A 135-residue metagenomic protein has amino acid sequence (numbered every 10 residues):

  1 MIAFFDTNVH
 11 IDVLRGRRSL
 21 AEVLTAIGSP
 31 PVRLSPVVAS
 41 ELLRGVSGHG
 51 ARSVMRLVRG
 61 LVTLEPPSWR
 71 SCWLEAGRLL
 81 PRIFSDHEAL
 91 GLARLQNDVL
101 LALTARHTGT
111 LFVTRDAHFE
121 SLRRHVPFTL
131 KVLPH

Functional and structural regions predicted by a protein language model:
M1, S29-P31, L61-L64, R106-L111: Short active-site oxyanion
M1-L34, R44-L57: Short, well-structured N-terminal submotif of metal-dependent ribonuclease cores
F5-D6, L34-S35, A93-L95, D116 (+1 more regions): Histidine- and aromatic-rich ligand-binding microenvironments
H10-I11, A39-L42, F119-E120: A generic structural signal for short hydrophobic patches within well-formed alpha-helices
R17-L20, N97-D98, R115: Amphipathic coiled-coil/heptad-repeat helices and related helical stalk/stem segments that mediate oligomerization
L43-L79: Active-site-proximal, substrate-binding regions of enzyme catalytic domains and RNA-binding/basic surfaces
E65-V113: Active-site neighborhoods of divalent-metal-dependent phosphate/nucleic-acid chemistry enzymes
A102-H135: Acidic, PIN/NYN-like endoribonuclease modules and their adjacent C-terminal/linker elements
